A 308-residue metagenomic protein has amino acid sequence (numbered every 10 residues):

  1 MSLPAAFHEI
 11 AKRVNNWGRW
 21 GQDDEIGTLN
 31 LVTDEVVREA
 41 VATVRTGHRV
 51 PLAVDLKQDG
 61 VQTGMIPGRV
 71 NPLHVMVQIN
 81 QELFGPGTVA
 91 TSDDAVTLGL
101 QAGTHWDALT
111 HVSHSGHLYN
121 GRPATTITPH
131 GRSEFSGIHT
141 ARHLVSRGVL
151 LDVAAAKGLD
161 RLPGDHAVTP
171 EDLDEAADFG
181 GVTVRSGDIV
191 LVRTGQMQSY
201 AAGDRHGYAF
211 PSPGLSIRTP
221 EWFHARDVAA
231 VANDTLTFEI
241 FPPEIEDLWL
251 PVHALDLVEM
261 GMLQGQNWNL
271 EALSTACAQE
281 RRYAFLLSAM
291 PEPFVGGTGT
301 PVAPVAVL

Functional and structural regions predicted by a protein language model:
M1-L308: Active-/binding-site microenvironments in catalytic and ligand-binding cores
